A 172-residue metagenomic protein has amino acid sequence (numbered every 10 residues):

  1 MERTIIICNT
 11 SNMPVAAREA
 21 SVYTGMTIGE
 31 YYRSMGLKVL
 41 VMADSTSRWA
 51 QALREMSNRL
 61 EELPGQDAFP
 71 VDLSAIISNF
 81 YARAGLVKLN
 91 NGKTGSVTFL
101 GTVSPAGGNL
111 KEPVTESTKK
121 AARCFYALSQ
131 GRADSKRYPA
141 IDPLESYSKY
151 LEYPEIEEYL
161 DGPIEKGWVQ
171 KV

Functional and structural regions predicted by a protein language model:
M1-V172: P-loop NTPase catalytic core
